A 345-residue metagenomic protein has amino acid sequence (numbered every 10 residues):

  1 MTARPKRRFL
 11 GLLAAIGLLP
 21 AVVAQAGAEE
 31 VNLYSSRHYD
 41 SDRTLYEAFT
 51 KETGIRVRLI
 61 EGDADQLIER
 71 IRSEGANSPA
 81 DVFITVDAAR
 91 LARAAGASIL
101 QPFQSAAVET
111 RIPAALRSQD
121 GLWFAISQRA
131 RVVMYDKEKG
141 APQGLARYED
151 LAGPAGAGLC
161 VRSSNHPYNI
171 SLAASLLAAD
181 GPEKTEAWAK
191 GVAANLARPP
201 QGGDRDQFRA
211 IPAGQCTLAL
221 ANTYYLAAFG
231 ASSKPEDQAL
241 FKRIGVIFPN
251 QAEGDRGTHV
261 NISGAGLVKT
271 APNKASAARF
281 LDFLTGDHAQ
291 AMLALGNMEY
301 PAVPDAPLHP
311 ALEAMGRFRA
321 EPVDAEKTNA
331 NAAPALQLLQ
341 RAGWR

Functional and structural regions predicted by a protein language model:
G11-A21: Bacterial N-terminal signal peptides
G27-A92, R345: Early extracytoplasmic/lumenal segment of secretory-pathway proteins
S36, D40, Q66, P79-Q215 (+2 more regions): Extracytoplasmic ligand-binding site segments that recognize negatively charged/polar headgroups
L45, A187-W188, I262-S263, P272-L284 (+1 more regions): Short amphipathic alpha-helical coupling segments at ligand-binding clamshell hinges and other catalytic/signaling
M134-K139, V260-N273, M292-G296: A bilobed periplasmic-binding-protein/Venus flytrap-type ligand-binding module shared by bacterial periplasmic
G158-N165, F283-P304: Periplasmic-binding protein-like
E183-K184, G202-T270, P307, L312: Extracytoplasmic/periplasmic substrate-binding proteins
E299-R345: An extracytoplasmic/periplasmic, membrane-proximal ligand-sensing/linker region
